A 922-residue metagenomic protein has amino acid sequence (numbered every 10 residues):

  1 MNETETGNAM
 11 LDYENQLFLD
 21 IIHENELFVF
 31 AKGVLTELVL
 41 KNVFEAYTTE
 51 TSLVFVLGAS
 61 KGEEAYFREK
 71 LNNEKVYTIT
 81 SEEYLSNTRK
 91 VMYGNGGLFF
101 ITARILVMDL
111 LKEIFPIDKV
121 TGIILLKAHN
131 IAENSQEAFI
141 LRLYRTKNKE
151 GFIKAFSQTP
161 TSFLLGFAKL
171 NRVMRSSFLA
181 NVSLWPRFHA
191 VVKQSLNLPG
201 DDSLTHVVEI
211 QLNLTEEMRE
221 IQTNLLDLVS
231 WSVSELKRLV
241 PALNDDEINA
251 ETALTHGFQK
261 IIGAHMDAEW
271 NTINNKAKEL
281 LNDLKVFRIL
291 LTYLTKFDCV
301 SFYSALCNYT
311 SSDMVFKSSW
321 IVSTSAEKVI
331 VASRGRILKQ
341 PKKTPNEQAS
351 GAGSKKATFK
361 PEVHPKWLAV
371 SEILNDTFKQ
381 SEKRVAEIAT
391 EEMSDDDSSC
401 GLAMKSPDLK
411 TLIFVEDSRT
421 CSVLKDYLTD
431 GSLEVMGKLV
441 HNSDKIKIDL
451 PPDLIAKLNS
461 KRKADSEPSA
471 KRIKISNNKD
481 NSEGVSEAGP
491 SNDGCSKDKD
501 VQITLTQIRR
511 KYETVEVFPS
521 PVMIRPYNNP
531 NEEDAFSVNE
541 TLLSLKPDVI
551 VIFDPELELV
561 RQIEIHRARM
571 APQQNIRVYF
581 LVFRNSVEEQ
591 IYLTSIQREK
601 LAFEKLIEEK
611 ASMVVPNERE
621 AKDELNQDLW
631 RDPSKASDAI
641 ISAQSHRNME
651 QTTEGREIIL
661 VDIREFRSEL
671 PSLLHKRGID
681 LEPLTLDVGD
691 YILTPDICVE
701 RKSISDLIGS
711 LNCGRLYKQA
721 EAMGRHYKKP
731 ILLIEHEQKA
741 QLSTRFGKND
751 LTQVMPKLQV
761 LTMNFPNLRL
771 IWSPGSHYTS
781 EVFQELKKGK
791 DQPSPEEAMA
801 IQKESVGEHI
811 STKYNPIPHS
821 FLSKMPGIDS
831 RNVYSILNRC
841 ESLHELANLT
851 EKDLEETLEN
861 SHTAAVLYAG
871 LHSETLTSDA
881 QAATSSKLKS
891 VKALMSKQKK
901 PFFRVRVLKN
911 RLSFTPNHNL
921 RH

Functional and structural regions predicted by a protein language model:
N2-R68, L110-K112, S135-L141, T146-F152 (+3 more regions): Helicase motor interdomain insertion/brace
N72-L106: Inter-Walker segment of RecA-like/P-loop motor cores
M92-L110, P365-A369, P519-N528: Conserved helicase/translocase P-loop NTPase motor core
N95, L111-G122, N539-L545: Short basic/glycine-enriched coil/helix segment immediately N-terminal to the Walker B
L125-A128, D554: Walker B catalytic acidic pair
E133-N134, D426-V615, R619: Conserved RecA-like P-loop NTPase helicase motor core
E657-I659, I663-S668, S672, D680-G827 (+2 more regions): Extended, alpha-helix-rich binding/interface surfaces that flank or overlap catalytic cores and mediate recognition
E808-F821, S830-P916, L920-H922: Accessory alpha-helical DNA-binding modules that contact the DNA backbone or grooves
